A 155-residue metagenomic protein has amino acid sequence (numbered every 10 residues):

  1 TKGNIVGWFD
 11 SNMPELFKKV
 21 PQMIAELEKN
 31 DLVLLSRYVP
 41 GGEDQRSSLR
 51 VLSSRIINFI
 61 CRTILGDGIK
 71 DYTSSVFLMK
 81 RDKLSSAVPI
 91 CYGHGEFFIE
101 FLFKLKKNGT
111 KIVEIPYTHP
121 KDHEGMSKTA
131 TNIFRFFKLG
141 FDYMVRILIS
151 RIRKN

Functional and structural regions predicted by a protein language model:
T1, I5, F17-G95, D122-F141: Acceptor/aglycone-binding surface of glycosyltransferases and processive sugar-polymer synthases
M13-E15: Acidic metal-phosphate-binding loop of nucleotide-sugar-dependent transferases
K18, L139-N155: Terminal low-complexity segments of carbohydrate-biosynthetic enzymes
G68, I90-G93, L102-P120: Catalytic donor-sugar/metal-binding loop of nucleotide-sugar-dependent glycosyltransferases
L78, S85-S86, F103, R153-N155: Short linear elements at protein peripheries
F98: Conserved hydrophobic/amphipathic secondary-structure segments that form or flank ligand- or partner-binding grooves
Y117-H119, K128, I147: Generic preference for hydrophobic/aromatic residues in regular secondary structure cores
